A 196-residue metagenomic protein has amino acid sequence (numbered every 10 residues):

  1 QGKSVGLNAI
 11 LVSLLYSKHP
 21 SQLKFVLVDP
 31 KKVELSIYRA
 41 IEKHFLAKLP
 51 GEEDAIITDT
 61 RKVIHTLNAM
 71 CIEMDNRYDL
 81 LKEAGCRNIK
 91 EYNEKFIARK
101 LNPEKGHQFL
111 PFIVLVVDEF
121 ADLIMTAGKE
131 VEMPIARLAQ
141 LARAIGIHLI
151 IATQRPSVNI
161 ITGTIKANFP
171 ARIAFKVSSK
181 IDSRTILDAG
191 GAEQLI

Functional and structural regions predicted by a protein language model:
Q1-C86, K105, L110-V177, I181-L195: P-loop NTPase catalytic phosphate-binding loop
C86-I97: Short glycine-rich substrate-engagement loop in P-loop NTPases that contacts/grips substrate
Y92-N93, L101-H107: Charged, low-hydrophobicity low-complexity segments
